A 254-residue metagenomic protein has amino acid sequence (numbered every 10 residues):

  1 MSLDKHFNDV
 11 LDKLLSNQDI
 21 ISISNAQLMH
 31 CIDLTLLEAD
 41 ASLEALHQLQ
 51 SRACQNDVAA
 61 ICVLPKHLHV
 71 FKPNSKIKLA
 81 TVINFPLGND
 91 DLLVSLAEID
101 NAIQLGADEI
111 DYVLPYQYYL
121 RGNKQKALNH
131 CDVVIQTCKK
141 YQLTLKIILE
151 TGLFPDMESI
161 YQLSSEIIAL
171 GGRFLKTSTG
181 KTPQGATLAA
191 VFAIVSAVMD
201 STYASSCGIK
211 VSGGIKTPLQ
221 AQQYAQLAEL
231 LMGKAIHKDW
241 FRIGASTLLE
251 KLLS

Functional and structural regions predicted by a protein language model:
M1-I21: Conserved, well-structured core domains of diverse proteins
N17-N56, I61, K66-I209, P218-S246 (+1 more regions): Alpha/beta enzyme core
I215: Short donor-sugar binding/catalytic loops of nucleotide-sugar-dependent glycosyltransferases, especially enzymes
